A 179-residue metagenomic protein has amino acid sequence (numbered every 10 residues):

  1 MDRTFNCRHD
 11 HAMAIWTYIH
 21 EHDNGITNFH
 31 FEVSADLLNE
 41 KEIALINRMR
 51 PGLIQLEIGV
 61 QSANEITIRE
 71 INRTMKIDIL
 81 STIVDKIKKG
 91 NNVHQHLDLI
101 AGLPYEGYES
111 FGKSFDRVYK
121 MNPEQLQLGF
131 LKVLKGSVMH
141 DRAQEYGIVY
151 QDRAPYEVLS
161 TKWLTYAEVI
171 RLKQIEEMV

Functional and structural regions predicted by a protein language model:
M1-L103: Conserved SAM/AdoMet-binding glycine-rich loop
F5, F29-F31, F111, F115 (+2 more regions): Phenylalanine-focused residue identity feature
D10, I66-I71, L103-S110, N122-V179: Flexible glycine/acidic-rich beta-alpha junction loops that bind and position SAM and/or redox cofactors in anaerobic
A14-I15, K113-S114, R171: Alpha-helical scaffold elements adjacent to nucleotide-binding pockets in ATP/GTP-utilizing enzyme cores
E40-I46, Y105-N122: Catalytic cores of alpha/beta
M49-R50, V118, E176: Alpha-helix boundary/capping residues
M75, S114, V118, A143-E145: Residue-level signature of transmembrane alpha-helix interfaces in integral membrane proteins
V93-Q95, F111, F115, L126: Generic N-terminal leader/targeting and pre-domain segments
